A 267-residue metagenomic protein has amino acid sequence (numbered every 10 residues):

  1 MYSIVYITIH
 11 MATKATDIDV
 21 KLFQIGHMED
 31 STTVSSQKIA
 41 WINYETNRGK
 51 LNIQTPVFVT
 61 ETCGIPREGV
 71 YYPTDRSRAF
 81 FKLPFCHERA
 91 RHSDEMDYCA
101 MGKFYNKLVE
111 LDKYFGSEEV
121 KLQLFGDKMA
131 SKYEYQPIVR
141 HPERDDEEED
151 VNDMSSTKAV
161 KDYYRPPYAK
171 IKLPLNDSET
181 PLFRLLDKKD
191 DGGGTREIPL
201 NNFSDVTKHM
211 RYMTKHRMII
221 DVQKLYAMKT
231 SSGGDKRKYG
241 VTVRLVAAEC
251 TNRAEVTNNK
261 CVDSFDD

Functional and structural regions predicted by a protein language model:
M1-H10: Short, Lys/Arg-enriched N-terminal segments with co-localized hydrophobic residues within the first ~10-30 amino acids
M11-A12, D266: Intrinsically disordered, low-complexity serine/threonine-rich segments that act as phosphorylation-prone tracts
A12-P181: OB-fold ssDNA-binding interfaces and closely related basic DNA-contact patches used across DNA replication/repair
V160-T251: Extended serine/threonine-enriched, polar tracts that run as long, contiguous segments within proteins
R253-D267: Extended, charge-rich, solvent-exposed interface segments
